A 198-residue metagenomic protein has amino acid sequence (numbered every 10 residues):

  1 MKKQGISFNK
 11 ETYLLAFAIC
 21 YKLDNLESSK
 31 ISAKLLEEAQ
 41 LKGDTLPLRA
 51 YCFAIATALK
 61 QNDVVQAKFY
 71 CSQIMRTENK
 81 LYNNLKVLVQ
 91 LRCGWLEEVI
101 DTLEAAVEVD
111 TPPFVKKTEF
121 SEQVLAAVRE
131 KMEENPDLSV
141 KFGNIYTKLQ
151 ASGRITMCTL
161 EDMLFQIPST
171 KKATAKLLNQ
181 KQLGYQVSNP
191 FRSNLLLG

Functional and structural regions predicted by a protein language model:
M1-G198: A basic, Ser/Thr-enriched alpha-helical scaffold prevalent in eukaryotic organelle gene-expression machinery
